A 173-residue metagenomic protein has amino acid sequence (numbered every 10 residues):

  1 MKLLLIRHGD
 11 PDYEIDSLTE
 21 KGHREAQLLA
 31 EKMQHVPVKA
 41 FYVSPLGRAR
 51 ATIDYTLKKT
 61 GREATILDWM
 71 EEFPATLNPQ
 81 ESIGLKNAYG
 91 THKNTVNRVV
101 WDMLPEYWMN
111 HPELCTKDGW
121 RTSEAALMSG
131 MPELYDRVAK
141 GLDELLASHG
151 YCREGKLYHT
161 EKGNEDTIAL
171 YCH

Functional and structural regions predicted by a protein language model:
M1-L4: Extreme N-terminal starter segment of soluble prokaryotic enzymes
H8-D12: Short polar catalytic/cofactor-binding loops
I15, T19, Y135: Flexible, glycine- and charge-enriched loops at secondary-structure boundaries
L18-M33: Short catalytic helix/loop segments, enriched in acidic residues and glycine and frequently bearing histidine
E25, L29, A49-T52, L134 (+1 more regions): Alpha-helical packing segments of well-folded alpha/beta enzyme cores
E31-D118: Phosphate-coordination/substrate-recognition cap region in phosphate-metabolizing enzymes
R121-R137: Surface-exposed cleft-lining segments at the edges of enzyme active sites
P132, D136, K140-H173: Active-site-adjacent alpha-helix immediately C-terminal to a catalytic or transition-state-stabilizing loop
